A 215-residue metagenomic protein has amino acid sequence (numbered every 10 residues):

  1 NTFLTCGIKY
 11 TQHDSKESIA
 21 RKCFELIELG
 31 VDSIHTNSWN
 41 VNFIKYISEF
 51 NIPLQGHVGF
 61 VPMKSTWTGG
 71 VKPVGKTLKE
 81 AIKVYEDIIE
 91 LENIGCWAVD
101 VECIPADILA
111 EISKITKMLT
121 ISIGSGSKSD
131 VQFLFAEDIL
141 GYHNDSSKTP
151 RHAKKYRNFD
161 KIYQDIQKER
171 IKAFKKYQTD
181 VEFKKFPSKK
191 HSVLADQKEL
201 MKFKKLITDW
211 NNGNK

Functional and structural regions predicted by a protein language model:
N1-K215: Alpha/beta enzyme core
